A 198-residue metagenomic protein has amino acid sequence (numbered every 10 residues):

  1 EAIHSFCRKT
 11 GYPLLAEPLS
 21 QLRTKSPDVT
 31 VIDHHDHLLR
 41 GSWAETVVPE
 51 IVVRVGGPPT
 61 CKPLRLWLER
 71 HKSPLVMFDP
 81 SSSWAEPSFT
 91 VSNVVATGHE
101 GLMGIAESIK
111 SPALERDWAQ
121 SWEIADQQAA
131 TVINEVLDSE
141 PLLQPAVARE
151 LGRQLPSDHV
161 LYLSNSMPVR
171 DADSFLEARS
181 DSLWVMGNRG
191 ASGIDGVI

Functional and structural regions predicted by a protein language model:
E1-D28, E123-G190: Cofactor-pocket helix-loop regions in the catalytic cores of large enzyme subunits
A2-V76, P80, W84-P87, R179-I198: Glycine-rich, anion-gripping cofactor-binding loops and their flanking helix/strand elements in enzyme active sites
W67-V169: Phosphate/pyrophosphate-binding active-site segments
